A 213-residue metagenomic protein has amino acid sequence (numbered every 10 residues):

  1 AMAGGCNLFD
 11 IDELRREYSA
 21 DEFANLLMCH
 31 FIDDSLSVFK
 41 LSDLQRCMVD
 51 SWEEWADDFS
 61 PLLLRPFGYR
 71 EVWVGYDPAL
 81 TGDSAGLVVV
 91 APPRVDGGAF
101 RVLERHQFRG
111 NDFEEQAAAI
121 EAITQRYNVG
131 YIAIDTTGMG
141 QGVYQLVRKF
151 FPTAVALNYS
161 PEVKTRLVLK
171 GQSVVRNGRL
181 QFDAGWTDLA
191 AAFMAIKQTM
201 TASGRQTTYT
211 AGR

Functional and structural regions predicted by a protein language model:
A1, E71-W73, S84-G86, G130-Y131 (+2 more regions): Beta-sheet entry/capping signal
M2-Y76: ATPase catalytic-site recognition across NTP-hydrolyzing enzymes
F9-E17, L80, S84-V88, K164 (+2 more regions): Short, Φ-rich (hydrophobic/aromatic) sequence segments
P66-P93: Gly/Thr-rich phosphate-binding beta-strand-loop-beta motif of the actin/hexokinase/Hsp70
A85-L87, V102, Y209: Hydrophobic beta-strand positions in blades of beta-propellers and related beta-sheet-rich domains
R94-R205: Mg2+-dependent endonuclease catalytic cores in nucleic-acid-processing enzymes, primarily RNase H-like
R205-R213: Acidic, Mg2+-coordinating catalytic module of metal-dependent nucleases/exonucleases that use a two-metal-ion mechanism
